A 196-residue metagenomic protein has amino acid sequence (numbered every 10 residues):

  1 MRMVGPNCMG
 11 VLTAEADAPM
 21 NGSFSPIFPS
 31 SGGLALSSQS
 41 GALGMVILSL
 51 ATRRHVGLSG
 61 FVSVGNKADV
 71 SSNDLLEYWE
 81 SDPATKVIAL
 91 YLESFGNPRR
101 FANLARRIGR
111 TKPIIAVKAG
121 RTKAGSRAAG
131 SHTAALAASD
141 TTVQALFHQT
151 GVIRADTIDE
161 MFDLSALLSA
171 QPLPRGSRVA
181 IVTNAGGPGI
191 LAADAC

Functional and structural regions predicted by a protein language model:
M1-C196: Catalytic-core regions of core metabolic enzymes, especially those transforming organic acids/acyl-group intermediates
